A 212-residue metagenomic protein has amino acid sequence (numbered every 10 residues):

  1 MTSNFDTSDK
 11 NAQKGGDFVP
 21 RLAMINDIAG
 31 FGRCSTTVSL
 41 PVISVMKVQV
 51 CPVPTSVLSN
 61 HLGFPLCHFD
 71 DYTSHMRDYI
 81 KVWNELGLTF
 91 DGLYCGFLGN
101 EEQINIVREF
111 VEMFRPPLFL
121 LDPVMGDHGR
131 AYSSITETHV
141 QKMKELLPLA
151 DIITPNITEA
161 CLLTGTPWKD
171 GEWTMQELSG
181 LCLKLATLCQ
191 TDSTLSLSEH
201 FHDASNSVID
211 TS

Functional and structural regions predicted by a protein language model:
T2-S133: Conserved N-terminal subdomain of the carbohydrate kinase-like
S134-S212: Conserved phosphate/ATP/ADP-binding segment of small-molecule kinases
